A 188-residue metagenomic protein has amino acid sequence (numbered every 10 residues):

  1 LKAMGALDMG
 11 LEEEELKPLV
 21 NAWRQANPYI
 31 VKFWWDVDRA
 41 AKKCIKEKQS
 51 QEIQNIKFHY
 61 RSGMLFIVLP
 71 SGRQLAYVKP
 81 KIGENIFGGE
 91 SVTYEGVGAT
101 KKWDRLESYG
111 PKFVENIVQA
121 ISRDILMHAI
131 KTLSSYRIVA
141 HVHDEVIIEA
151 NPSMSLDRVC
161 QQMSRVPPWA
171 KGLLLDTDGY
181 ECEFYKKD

Functional and structural regions predicted by a protein language model:
K2-D188: Conserved catalytic core of nucleotide polymerization and phosphodiester-bond processing enzymes
